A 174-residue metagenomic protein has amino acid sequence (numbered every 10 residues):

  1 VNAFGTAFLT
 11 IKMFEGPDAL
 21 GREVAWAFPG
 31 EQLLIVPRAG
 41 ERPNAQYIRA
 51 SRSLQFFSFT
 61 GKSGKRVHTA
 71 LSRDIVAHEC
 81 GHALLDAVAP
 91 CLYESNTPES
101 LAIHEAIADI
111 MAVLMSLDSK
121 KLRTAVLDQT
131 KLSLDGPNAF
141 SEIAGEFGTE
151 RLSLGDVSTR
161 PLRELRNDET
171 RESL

Functional and structural regions predicted by a protein language model:
V1: Glycine-rich, flexible beta-strand/loop modules in the N-terminal catalytic cores of phosphate-handling
F4-R73, L85-L174: Zinc-dependent metallohydrolase catalytic domains
V76: N-terminal phosphate-binding loop and flanking beta/alpha elements of the actin-like ATPase fold
E79: Walker B catalytic acidic pair
